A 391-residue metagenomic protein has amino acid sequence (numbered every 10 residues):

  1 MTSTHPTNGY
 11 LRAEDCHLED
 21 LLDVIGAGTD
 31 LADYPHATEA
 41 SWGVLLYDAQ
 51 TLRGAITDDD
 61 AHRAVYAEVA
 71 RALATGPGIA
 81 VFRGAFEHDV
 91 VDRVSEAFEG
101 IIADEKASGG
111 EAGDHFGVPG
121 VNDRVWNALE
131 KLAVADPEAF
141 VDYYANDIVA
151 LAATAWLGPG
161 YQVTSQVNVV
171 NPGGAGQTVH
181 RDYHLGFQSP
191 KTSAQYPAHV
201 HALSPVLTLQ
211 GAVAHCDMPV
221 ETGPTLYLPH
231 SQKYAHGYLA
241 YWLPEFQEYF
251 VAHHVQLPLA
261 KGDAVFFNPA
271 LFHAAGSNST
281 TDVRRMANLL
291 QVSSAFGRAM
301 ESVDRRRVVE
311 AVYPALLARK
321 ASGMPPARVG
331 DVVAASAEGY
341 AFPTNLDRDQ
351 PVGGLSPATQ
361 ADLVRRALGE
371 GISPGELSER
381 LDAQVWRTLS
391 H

Functional and structural regions predicted by a protein language model:
M1-T75, V332-V333, G339-P343, Q350-H391: Fe(II)/2-oxoglutarate
I25-P190: Non-heme Fe(II)-dependent double-stranded beta-helix
I79, Q162, V206-A212, T222 (+2 more regions): Extracellular structured ligand-interaction cores
H88-V90, N171-G173, P219-E221, Y234-A235 (+2 more regions): Flexible loop/turn segments at secondary-structure boundaries
R93, P224, Y238-L239, S277-S279 (+3 more regions): Short conserved micro-motifs at the rims of enzyme active sites and ligand-binding pockets
L151-A152, Q177-T178, L185-Y249, G297-A311: Catalytic core of non-heme Fe(II) oxygenases with the double-stranded beta-helix
A240-A315: Catalytic core of Fe(II)/2-oxoglutarate
V292-T344, Q384-S390: Charged, cofactor-coupling segments
